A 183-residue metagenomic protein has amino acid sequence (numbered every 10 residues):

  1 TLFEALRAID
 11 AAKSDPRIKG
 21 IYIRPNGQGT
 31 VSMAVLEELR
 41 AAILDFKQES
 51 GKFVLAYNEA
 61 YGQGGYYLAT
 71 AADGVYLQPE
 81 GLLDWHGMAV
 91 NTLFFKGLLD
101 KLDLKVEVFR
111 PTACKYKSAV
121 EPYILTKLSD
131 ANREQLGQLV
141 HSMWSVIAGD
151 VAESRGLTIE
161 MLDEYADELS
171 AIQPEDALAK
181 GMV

Functional and structural regions predicted by a protein language model:
T1-E168, V183: Small-residue-centered hinge/linker elements
S170-Q173: Extended, domain-scale alpha-helical bundle/helix-rich regions
